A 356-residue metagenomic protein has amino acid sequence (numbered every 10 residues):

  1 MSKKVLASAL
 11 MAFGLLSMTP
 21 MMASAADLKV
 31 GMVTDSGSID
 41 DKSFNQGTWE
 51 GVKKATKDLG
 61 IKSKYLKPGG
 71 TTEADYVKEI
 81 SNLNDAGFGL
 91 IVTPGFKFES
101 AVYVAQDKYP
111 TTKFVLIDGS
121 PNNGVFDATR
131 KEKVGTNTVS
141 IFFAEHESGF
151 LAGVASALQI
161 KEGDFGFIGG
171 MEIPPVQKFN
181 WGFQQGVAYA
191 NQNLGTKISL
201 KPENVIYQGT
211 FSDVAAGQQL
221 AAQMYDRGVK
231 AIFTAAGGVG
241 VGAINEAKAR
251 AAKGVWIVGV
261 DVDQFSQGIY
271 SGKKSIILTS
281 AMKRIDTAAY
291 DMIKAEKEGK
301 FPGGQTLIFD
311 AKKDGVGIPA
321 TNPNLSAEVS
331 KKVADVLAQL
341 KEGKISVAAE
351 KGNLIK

Functional and structural regions predicted by a protein language model:
M1-A25: Gram-negative bacterial Sec-dependent N-terminal signal peptides
A26-K356: A residue-level marker of the well-folded mature domains of exported/periplasmic proteins
